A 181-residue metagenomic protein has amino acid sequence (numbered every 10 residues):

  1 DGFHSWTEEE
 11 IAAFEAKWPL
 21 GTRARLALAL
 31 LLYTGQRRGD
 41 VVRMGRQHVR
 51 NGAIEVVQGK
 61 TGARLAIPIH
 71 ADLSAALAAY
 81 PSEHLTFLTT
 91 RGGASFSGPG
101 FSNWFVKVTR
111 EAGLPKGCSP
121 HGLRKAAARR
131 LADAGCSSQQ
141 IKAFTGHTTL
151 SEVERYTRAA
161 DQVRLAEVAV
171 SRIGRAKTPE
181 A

Functional and structural regions predicted by a protein language model:
D1-R38, V42, T61, R124: Basic, Lys/Arg- and aromatic-enriched nucleic-acid-binding interface segment
S5, Q58-G62, S138, T145-V170: Catalytic-site neighborhood detector that most strongly recognizes the C-terminal catalytic loop/helix of tyrosine
A29, Y33, G39-D40, G122-T148 (+2 more regions): C-terminal catalytic core of tyrosine-transesterase DNA break-rejoin enzymes
Q47-N51, P115, C136-T157, P179-A181: Short, polar N-cap/turn motifs at the start of nucleic acid-interacting alpha helices
A63-I67: Short beta-strand segments
H70-P115: Active-site/catalytic core of tyrosine-dependent DNA strand-transfer enzymes
R91-G93, V170-A181: C-terminal secondary-structure termini that scaffold catalytic or DNA-interacting sites
C118: Glycine-rich phosphate-binding loop
